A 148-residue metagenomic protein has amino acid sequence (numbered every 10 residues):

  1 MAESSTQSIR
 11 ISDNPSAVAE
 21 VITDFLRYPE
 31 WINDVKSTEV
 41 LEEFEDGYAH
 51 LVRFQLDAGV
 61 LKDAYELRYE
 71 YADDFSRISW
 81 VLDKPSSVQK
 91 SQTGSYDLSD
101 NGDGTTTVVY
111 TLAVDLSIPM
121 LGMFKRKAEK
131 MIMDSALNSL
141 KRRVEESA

Functional and structural regions predicted by a protein language model:
M1-G47: Hydrophobic ligand-binding cavity/cleft-lining segments
S4-T6, L51, K62-L67, K90-G94: Short, surface-exposed coil-to-beta transition loops
S5-I9, F54, Y96, Y110-L112: A structural signal for short, well-ordered beta-strand segments
R10, E70-A72, S99-D100: Well-ordered beta-strand positions
N14, E45-G47, D74, N101-T105: Short strand-connecting beta-turns/loops that link adjacent beta-strands
V18-V21, Y28, V52, Y69 (+3 more regions): Hydrophobic pocket/interface hotspot
E39-P85, S135-A148: Glycine-rich portal/gate segments that line the openings of hydrophobic small-molecule binding cavities
V81-S135: Beta-strand/loop substructures that line and gate deep hydrophobic ligand-binding cavities in soluble
